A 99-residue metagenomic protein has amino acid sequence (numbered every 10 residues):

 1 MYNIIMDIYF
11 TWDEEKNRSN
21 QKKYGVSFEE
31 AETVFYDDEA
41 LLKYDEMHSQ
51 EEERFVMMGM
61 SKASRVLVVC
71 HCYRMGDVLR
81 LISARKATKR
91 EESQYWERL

Functional and structural regions predicted by a protein language model:
M1-L99: Ribonuclease/tRNase effector modules and their secretory precursors
